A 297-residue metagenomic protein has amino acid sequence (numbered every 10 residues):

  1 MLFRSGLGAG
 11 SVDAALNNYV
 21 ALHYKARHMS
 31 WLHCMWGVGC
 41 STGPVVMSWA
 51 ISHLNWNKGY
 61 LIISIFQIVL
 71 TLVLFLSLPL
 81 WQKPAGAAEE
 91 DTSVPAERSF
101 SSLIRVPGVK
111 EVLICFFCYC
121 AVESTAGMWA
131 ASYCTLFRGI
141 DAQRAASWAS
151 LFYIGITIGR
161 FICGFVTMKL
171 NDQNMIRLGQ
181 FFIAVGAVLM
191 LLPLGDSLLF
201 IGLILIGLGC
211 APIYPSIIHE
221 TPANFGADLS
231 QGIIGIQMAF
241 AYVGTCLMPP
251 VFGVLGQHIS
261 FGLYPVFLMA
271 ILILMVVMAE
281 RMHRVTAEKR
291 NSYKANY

Functional and structural regions predicted by a protein language model:
F3-M35: Cytoplasmic helix-loop-helix junction between adjacent transmembrane helices in 12-TM secondary transporters
K25-M35, A142-Q143, A227-Q237: Loop-to-transmembrane helix entry/capping segments in MFS-fold secondary transporters and related SLC/MFSD carriers
V46-N55, C134-T135, V166-T167, V251-S260: Interfacial helix-cap and linker-helix signal at transmembrane-aqueous boundaries of multi-pass secondary transporters
K58-L76, P265-R281: Symmetry-related core transmembrane helices of the 12-TM Major Facilitator Superfamily/SLC fold
Q82-L113, Y297: Juxtamembrane intracellular "pre-TM" segments in multi-pass secondary transporters
V106-S150, I154-I158: Extracytoplasmic gate region of multi-pass secondary transporters
L170-I217: C-terminal transmembrane helical hairpin of 12-TM major facilitator-type secondary transporters
N224-F261: A late C-terminal transmembrane helix in Major Facilitator Superfamily
